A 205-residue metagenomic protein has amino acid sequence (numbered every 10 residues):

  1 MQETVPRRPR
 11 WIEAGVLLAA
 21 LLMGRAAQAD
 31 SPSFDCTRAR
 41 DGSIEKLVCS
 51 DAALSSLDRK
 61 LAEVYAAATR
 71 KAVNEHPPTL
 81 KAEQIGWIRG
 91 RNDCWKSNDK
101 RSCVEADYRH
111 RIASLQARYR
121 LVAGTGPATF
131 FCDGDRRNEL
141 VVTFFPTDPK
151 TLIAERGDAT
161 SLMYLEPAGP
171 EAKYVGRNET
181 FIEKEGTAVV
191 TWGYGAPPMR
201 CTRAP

Functional and structural regions predicted by a protein language model:
Q2-G15: Bacterial N-terminal signal peptides that target proteins for export
T4-P6, L21, D107: General helical secondary-structure elements
A14-L22: Sec-dependent N-terminal signal peptides
G24-A26: N-terminal signal peptide c-region/cleavage motif recognized by signal peptidases
Q28-P205: N-terminal alpha-helical modules
